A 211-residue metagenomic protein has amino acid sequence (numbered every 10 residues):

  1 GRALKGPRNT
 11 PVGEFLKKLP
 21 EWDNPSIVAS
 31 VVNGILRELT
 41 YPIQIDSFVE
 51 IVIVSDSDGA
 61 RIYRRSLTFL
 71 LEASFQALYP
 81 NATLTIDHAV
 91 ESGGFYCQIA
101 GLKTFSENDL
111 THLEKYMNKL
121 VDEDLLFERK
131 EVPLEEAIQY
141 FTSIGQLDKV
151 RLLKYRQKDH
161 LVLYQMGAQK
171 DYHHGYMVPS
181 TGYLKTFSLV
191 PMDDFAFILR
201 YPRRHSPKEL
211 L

Functional and structural regions predicted by a protein language model:
G1, V31-G34, A100: Short strand-turn-strand beta-turns centered on an Asx-Gly dipeptide
G1-P11: Short, contiguous acidic and Ser/Thr-rich linear segments
A3-L4, R37, V178: Short, isolated positions in well-ordered beta-strands
N9-W22: Short amphipathic, charge-patterned alpha-helical segments
P11-E14, S66, L70, N108 (+1 more regions): Generic recognition of stable, solvent-exposed alpha-helical segments in well-folded globular domains
L16-L19, A60-L78, E91: Active/ligand-binding-proximal structured segments within catalytic/core domains that scaffold catalytic residues
I27-Y41: Short acidic beta-strand-loop surface patches of small beta-rich interaction domains
Y41-A60, S74, T83-L211: Auxiliary tRNA-acceptor-end handling modules of aminoacyl-tRNA synthetases
